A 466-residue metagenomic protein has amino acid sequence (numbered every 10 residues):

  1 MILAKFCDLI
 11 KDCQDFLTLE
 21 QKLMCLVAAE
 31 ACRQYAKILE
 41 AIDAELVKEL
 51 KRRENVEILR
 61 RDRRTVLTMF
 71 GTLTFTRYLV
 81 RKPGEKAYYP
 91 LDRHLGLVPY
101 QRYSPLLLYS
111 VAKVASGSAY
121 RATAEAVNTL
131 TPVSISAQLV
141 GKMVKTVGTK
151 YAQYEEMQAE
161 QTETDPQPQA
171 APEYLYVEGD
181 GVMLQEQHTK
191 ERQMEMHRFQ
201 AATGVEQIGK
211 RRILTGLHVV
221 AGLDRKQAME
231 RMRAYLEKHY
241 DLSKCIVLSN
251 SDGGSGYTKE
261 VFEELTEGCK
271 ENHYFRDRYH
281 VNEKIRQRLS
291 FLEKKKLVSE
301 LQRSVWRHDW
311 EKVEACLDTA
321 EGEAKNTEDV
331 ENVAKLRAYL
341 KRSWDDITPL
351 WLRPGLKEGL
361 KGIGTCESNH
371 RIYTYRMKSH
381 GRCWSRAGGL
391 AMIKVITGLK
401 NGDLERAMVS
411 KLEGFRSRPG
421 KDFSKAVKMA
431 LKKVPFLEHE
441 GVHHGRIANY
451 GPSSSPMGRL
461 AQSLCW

Functional and structural regions predicted by a protein language model:
M1-K37, V80-W466: Catalytic center-proximal scaffold of phosphoryl-transfer enzymes
C32-E49: N-terminal "assembly arms/tails" that initiate or stabilize quaternary assembly in self-assembling proteins
E45-Y100: An N-terminal low-complexity regulatory-tail signal and nearby short nucleic-acid-interaction modules
